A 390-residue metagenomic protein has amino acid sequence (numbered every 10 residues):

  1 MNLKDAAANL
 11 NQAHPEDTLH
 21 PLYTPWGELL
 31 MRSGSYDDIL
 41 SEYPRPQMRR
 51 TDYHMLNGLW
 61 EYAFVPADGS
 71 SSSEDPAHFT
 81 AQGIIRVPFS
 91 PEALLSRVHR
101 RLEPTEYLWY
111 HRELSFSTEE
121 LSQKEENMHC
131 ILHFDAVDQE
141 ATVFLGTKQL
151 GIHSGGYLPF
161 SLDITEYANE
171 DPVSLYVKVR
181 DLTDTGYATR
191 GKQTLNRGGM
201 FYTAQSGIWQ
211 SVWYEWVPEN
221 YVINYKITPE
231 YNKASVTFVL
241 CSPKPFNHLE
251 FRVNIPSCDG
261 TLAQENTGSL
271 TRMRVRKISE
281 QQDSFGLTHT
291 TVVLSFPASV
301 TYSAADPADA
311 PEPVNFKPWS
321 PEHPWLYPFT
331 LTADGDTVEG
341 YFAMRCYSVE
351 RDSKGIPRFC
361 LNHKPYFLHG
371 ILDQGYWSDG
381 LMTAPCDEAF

Functional and structural regions predicted by a protein language model:
N2-M48, V87, S96, R190-Q193 (+2 more regions): Extended substrate-binding grooves/exosites of carbohydrate-active enzymes
L3-P21, G27-R32, Y36-Q47, E61-A67 (+3 more regions): Accessory beta-strand-rich segments of carbohydrate-active enzymes
D52-A63: Mature N-terminal segment immediately following signal peptide/propeptide cleavage in secreted/periplasmic
M55, Y107-E113, H129-I131, P159 (+5 more regions): Intrinsic-disorder/low-complexity, polar/charged segments enriched in Ser/Thr/Lys/Arg/Asp/Glu/Gln
S70-I85: Short Gly/aromatic-enriched secondary-structure transition segments
A93-F116, E126-H133, Q139-L145, G151 (+4 more regions): Active-site-adjacent substrate/metal-binding segments within catalytic domains of carbohydrate-active enzymes
A168-P172, C241-D352: Extended acidic/polar, glycine-enriched regions that form or flank non-catalytic beta-rich accessory modules
W216-F246, G355-R358: Surface beta-strand/loop "capping" patches
